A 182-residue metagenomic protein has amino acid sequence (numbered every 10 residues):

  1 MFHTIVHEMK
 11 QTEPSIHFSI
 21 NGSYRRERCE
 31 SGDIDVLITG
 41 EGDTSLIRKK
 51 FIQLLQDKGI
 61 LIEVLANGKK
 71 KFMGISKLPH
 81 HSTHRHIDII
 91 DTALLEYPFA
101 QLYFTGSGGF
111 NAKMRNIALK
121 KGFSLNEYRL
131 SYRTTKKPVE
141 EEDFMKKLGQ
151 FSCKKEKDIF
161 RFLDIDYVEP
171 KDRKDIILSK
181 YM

Functional and structural regions predicted by a protein language model:
M1, H7, S179-M182: Proteins with a high burden of low-complexity, intrinsically disordered sequence enriched in S/T/G/P/A and R, requiring
M1-F2, S152: Generic structural signal for well-ordered, non-membrane alpha-helical segments in soluble metabolic enzymes
H3-T44: Active-site nucleotide-donor binding segment shared across nucleotidyl transfer reactions
G42-M182: Acidic, metal-coordinating catalytic segment for phosphate/diphosphate chemistry, firing primarily on the Nudix
